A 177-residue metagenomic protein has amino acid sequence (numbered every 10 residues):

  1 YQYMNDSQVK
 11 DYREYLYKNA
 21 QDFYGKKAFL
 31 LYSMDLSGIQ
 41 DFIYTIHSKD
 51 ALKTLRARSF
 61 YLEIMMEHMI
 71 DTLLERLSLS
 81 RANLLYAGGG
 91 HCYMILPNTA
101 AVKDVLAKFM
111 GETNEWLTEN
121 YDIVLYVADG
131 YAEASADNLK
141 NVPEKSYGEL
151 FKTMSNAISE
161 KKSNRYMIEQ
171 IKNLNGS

Functional and structural regions predicted by a protein language model:
Y1-S177: Regulatory and interdomain segments flanking nucleotide-handling catalytic cores in signaling/defense enzymes
